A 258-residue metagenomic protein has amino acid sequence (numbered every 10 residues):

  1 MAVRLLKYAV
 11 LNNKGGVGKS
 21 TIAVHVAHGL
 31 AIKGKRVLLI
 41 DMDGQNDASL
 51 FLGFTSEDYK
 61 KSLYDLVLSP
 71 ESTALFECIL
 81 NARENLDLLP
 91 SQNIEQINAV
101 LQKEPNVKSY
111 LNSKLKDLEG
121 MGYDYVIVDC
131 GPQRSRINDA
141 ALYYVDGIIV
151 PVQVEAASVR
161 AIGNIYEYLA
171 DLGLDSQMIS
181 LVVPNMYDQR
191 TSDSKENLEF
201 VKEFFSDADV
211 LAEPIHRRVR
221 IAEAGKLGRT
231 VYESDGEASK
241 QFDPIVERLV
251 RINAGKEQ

Functional and structural regions predicted by a protein language model:
M1-Q258: P-loop NTP-binding core
